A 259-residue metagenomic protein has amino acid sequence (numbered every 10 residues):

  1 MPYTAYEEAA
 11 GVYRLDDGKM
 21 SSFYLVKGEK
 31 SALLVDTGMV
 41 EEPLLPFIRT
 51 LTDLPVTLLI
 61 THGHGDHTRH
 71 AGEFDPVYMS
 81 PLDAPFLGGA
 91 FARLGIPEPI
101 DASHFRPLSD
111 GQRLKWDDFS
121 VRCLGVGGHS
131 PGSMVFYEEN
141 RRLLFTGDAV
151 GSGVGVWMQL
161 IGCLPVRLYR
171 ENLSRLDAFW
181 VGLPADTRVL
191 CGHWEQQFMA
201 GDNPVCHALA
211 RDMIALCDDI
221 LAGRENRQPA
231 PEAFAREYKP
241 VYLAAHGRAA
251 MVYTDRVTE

Functional and structural regions predicted by a protein language model:
P2-T50, V135-G151: Conserved beta-strand hairpin/beta-sheet module of binuclear metal-dependent hydrolase folds, prominently
P2-Y3, E7-A10, P76-G125, S130 (+3 more regions): Metallo-beta-lactamase
L34-T37, V56-D66, Y78-P81, G125-G128 (+2 more regions): Active-site neighborhood of phospho(di)ester-bond hydrolases with catalytic His/Asp-centered motifs
M39-W116, S152, L209-D219, G223: Active-site HxH/HxHxD metal-binding segment of metal-dependent hydrolases
L44, H70, S133-Y137, G155-V156 (+1 more regions): Short, function-defining helix-loop hinge/capping sites that tune catalysis or transport
G65-D66, G132, G151, Q196: Short active-site segment of divalent metal-dependent hydrolases/proteases that encodes the spacing between
M158-C163: Short glycine-enriched, charge-decorated loop/helix-capping segments at active-site entrances that position
S174-E259: Accessory terminal helices/loops
